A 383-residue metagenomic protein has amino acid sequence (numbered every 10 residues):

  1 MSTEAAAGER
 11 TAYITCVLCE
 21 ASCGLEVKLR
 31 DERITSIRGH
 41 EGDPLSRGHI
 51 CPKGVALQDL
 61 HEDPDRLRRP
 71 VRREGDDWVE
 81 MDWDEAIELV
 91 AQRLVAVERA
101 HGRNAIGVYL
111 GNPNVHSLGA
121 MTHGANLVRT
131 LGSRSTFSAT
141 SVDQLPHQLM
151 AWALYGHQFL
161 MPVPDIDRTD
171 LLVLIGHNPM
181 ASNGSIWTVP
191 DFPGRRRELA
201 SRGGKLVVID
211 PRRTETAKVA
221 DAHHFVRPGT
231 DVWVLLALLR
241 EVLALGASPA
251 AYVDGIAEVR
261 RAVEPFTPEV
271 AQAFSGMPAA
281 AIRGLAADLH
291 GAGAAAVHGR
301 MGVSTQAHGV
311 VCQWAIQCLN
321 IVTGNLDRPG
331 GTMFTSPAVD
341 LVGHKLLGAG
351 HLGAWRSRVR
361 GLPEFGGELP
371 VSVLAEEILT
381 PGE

Functional and structural regions predicted by a protein language model:
M1-A244, P278: N-terminal export/assembly segments and adjacent metallocofactor-ligating motifs of anaerobic energy-metabolism
G42, H147-C318, V322-R328, S336-E383: Non-catalytic alpha/beta scaffold blocks inside enzyme catalytic domains
